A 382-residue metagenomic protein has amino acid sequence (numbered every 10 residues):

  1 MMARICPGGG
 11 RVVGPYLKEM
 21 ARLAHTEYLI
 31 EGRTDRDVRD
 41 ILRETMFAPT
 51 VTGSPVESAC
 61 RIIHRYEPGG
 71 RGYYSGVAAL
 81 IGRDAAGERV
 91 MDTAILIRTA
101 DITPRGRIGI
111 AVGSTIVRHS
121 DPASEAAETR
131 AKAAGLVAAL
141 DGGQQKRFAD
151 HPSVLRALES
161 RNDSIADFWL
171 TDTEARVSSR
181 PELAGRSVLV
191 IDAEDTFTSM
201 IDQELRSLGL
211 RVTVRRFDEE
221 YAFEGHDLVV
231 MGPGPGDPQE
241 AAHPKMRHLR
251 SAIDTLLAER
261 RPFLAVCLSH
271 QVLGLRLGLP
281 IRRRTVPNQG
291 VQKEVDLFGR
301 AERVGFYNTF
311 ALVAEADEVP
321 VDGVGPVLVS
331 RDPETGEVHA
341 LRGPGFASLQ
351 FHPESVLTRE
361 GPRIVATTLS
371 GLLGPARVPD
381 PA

Functional and structural regions predicted by a protein language model:
M1-E31, R180-R215: Hydrophobic, well-ordered secondary-structure scaffolds
M1-S153: Extended alpha-helical targeting/anchoring segments, especially N-terminal organellar/secretory targeting helices
G10, K18-Y28, L189, V230 (+5 more regions): Hydrophobic/aromatic beta-strand patches that form the interior of the parallel beta-sheet core in alpha/beta enzyme
A127-R186, E194: Intrinsic disorder at enzyme termini
L155-V177, E354-A382: Acyltransferase
S187-V188, D195-V266, Q271, L277 (+1 more regions): Flexible gly/pro-rich beta->alpha loop and the following alpha-helix that scaffold active-site loops
A193, G232-P235, T309, F351-P353: Glycine-rich His-Gly loop
R250-L256, P262-V266, H270-R363, T367 (+1 more regions): Pocket-forming structural segment of enzyme catalytic cores
